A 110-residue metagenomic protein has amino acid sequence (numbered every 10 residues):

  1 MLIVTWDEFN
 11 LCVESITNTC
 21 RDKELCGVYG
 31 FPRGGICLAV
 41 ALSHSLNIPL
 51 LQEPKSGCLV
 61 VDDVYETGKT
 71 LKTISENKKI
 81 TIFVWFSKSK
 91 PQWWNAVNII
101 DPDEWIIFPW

Functional and structural regions predicted by a protein language model:
M1-W110: PRPP-associated nucleotide enzymes
